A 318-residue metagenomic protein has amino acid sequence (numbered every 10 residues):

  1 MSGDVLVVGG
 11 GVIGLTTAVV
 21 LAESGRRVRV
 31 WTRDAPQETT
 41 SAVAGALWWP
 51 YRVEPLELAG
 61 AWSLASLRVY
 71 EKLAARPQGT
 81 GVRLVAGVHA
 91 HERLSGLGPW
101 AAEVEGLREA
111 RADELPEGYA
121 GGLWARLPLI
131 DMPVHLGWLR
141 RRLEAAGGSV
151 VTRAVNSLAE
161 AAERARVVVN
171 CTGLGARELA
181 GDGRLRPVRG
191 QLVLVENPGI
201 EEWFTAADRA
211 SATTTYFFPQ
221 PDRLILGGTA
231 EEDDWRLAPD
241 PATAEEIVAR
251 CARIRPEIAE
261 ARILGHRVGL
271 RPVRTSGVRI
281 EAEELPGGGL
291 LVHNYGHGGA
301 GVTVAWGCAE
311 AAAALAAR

Functional and structural regions predicted by a protein language model:
G3-R29: N-terminal Rossmann-like FAD-binding beta1-loop-alpha1 element of flavoenzymes
T16, A162-A249, R253-R262: Flavin-dependent oxidoreductases
E23-A42: Glycine-rich FAD pyrophosphate-binding loop
P55-A65, G122-W138, A238-T243, T303-V304: Short beta-strand to alpha-helix junction loop
R68, K72-A146, V273-T275: Flavin (FAD/FMN) cofactor-binding and adjacent substrate-gating region of FAD-dependent oxidoreductase domains
V82-V85, V150-V151, P256-V268: A short coil-to-beta-strand element that immediately follows conserved catalytic motifs
W138, A261-R318: C-terminal catalytic lobe of FAD-dependent flavoproteins
G148-A162: A conserved short coil-to-beta-strand element within the FAD-binding core of flavoproteins
